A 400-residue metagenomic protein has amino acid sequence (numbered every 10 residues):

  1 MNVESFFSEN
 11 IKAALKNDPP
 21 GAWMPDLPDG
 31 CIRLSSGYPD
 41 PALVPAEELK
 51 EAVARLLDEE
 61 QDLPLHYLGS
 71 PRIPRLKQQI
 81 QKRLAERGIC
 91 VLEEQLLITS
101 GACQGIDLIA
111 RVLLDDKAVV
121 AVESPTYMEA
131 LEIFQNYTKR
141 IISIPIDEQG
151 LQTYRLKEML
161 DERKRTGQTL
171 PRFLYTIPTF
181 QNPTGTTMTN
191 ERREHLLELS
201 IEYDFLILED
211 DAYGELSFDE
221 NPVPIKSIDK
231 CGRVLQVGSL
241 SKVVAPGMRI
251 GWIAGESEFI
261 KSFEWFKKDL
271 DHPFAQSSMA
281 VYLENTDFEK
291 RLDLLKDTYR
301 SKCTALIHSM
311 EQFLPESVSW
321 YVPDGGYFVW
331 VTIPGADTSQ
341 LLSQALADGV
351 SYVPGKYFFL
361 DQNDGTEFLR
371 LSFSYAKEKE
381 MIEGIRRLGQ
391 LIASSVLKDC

Functional and structural regions predicted by a protein language model:
N2-V3, C90, A347, Q362-C400: PLP-dependent enzyme catalytic core of the Aspartate aminotransferase-like
K12-G101, E284, S351, S395-C400: N-terminal small-domain helix-loop-helix segment of the aminotransferase-like
L63-Y203, G214-C231, Y299, V396-C400: Conserved core of the PLP fold type I
T126, D297-I307, V318-T332: Conserved glycine-rich beta-strand-loop-beta hairpin in the small C-terminal domain of fold type I
D210: Glycine-centered flexible beta-alpha turn that most often forms the glycine-rich phosphate-binding loop
E215, N221, S227-S262, P273-F274: Active-site PLP attachment segment
A254, W330-T332, S372-S374: Short hydrophobic/aromatic beta-strand micro-patches that form the beta-sheet surface supporting nucleotide- or nucleic
S262-K267, N285-I307: Structural signature of PLP-dependent enzymes
